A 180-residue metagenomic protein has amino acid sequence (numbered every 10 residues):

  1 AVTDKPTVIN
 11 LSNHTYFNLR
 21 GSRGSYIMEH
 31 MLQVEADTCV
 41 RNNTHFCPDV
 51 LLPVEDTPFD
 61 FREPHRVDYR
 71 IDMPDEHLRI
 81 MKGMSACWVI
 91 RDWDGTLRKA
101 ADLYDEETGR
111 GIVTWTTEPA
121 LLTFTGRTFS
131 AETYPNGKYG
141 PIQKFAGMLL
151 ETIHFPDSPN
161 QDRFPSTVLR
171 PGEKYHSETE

Functional and structural regions predicted by a protein language model:
A1-E180: An exposed, glycine/acidic-rich loop-and-rim segment of catalytic or binding clefts
